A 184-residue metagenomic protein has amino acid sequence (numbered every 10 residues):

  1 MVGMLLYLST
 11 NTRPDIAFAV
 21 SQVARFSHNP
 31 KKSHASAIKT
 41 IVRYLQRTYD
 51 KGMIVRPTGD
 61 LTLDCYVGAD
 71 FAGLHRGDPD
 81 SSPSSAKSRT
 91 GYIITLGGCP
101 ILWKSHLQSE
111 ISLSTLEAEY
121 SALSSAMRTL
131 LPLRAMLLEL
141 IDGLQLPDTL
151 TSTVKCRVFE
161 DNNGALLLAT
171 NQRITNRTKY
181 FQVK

Functional and structural regions predicted by a protein language model:
M1-K184: Divalent metal-binding acidic/histidine catalytic loops
